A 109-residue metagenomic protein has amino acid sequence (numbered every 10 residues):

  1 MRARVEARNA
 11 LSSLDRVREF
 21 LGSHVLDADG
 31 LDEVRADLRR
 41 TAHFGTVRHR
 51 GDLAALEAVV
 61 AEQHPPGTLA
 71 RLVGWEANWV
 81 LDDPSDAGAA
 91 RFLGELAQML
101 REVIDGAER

Functional and structural regions predicted by a protein language model:
M1-R40, A97-A107: Short terminal alpha-helical segments
R8, S12, F44-V47, G51 (+2 more regions): Alpha-helix boundary/N-cap detector
R8, S12-S13, P66-A77: Short cationic/low-complexity microdomains
R16, F20, D37, D52-A55 (+4 more regions): Charge-rich, solvent-exposed alpha-helical interaction surfaces
D27-L69: Amphipathic alpha-helical interaction modules
V73-R109: Amphipathic alpha-helical binding modules
